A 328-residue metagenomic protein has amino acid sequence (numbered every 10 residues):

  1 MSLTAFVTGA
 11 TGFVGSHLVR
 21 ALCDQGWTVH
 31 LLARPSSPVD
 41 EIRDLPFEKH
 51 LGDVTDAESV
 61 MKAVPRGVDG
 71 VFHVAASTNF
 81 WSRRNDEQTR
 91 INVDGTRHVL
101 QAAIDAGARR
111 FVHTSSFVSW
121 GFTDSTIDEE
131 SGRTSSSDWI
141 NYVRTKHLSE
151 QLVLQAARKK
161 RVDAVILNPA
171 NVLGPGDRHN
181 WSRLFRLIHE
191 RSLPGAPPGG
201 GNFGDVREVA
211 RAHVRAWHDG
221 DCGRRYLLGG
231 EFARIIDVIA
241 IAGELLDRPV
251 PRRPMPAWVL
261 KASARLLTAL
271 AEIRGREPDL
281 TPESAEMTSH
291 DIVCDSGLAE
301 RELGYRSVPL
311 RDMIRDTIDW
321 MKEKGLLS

Functional and structural regions predicted by a protein language model:
A5-W27: N-terminal Rossmann NAD(P)H-binding glycine-rich loop of SDR-like oxidoreductase domains
S37-R43, F47-D94, A102: NAD(P)H-binding glycine-rich loop region in Rossmannoid oxidoreductase-like domains and their noncatalytic homologs
F80, S116-T126, V172-R178: Conserved catalytic-site region of short-chain dehydrogenase/reductase
I91-Y142: Conserved Rossmann-fold NAD(P)-dependent oxidoreductase catalytic core, especially the SDR/UDP-sugar
H98, L148, N180, P197-H218 (+1 more regions): Substrate-positioning beta->alpha
W139-V165: Active-site Tyr-X1-5-Lys
D163-F203: NAD(P)-dependent short-chain dehydrogenase/reductase
A212-L280, S296, R301, P309-S328: Mid/C-terminal beta-alpha module of Rossmann-like enzyme folds, strongest in SDR-family dehydrogenases/epimerases
